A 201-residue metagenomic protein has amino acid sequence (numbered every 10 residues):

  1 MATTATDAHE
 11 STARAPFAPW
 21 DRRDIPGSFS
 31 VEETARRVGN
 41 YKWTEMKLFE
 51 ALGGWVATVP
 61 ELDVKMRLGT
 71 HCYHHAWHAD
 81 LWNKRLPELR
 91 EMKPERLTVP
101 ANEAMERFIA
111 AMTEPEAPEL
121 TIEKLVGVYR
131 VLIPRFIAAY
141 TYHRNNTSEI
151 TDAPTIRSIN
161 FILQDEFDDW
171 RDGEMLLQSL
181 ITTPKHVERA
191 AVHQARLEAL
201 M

Functional and structural regions predicted by a protein language model:
H9-F29, F49-E50: Short alpha-helical hairpin
P16, T44-L52, H78, W82 (+2 more regions): Amphipathic, well-ordered alpha-helical segments in soluble domains
P19-G39, L97-L132: Acidic/His metal-coordination segments adjacent to aromatic residues that form catalytic metal sites in metalloenzymes
Y41, H71, Y129-F136, I162 (+1 more regions): Amphipathic alpha-helix face/heptad-repeat signature
K47-T70, A138-T155: Helix-loop segments that flank and shape redox-cofactor active sites
M66-I109: Conserved alpha-helical segments that form or flank metal/cofactor-binding pockets of metalloenzymes
M92-M112, T182-M201: Charge-rich, acidic-biased intrinsically disordered regions
F136-M201: Preference for long, well-ordered alpha-helical segments
